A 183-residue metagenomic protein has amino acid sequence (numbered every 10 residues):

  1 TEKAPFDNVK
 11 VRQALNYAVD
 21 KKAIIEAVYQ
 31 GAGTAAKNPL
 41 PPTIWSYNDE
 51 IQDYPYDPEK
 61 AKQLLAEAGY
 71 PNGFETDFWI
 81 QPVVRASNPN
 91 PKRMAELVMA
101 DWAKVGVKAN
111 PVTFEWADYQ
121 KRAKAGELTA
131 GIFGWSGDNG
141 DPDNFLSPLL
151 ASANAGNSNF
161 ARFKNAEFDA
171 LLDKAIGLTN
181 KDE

Functional and structural regions predicted by a protein language model:
T1-Q30, T34, I44-E183: Extracytoplasmic/periplasmic ligand-capture domains
L40: Flexible, acidic loop-helix segments that line cofactor/substrate-binding pockets
